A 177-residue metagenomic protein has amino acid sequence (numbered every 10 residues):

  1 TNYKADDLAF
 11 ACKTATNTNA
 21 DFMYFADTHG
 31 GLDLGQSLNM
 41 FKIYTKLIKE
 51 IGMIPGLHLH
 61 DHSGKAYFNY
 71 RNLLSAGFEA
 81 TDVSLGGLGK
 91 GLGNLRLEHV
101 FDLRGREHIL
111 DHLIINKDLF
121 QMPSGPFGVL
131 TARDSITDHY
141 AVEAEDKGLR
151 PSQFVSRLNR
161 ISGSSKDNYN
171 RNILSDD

Functional and structural regions predicted by a protein language model:
T1-D177: Catalytic cores and adjacent flexible loops of soluble metabolic enzymes that perform enolate/carbanion chemistry on
